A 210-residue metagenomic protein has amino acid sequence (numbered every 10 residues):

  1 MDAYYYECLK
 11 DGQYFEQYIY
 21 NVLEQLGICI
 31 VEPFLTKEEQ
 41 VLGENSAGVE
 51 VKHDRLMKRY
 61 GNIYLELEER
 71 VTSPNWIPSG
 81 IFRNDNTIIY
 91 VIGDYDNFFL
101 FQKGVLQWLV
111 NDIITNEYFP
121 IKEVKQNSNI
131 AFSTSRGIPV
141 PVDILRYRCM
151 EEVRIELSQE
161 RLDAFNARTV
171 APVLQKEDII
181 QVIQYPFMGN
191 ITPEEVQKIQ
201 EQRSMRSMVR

Functional and structural regions predicted by a protein language model:
M1-K37, R55-L56: Acidic-basic catalytic patches of nuclease active cores, encompassing PD-(D/E)XK and other metal-cofactor nuclease
Q25, Y95-R210: Non-catalytic C-terminal interaction segments of nucleic acid-processing enzymes
E32, G48-E50, V91-I92, F99-F101: A structural signal for short, well-ordered beta-strand segments and their strand-loop junctions that often border
K37-S46: Terminal domain-start segments
N45-G61: Conserved catalytic cores of phosphodiester-cleaving nucleases, focusing on short active-site segments
D54-K58, R70, I88, D96-N97: Short, charged/polar surface micro-motifs in flexible loops or helix N-caps
L56-W76: Active-site-adjacent loop/helix micro-motif of nuclease/hydrolase catalytic cores
P74-L100: Aromatic- and glycine-enriched beta-alpha-beta binding-site module
